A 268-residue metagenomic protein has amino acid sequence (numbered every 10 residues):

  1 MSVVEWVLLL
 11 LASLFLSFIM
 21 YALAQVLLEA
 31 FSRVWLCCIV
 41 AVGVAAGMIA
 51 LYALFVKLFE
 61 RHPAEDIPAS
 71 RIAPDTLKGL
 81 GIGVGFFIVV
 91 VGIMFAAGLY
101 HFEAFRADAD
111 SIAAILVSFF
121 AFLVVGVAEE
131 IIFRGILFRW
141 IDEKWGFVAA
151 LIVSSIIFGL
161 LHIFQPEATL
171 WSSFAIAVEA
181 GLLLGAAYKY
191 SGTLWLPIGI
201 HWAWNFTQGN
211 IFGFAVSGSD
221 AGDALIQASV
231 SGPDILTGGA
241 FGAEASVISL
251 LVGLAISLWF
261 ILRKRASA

Functional and structural regions predicted by a protein language model:
M1-A64, G209-A268: N-terminal, membrane-interfacial amphipathic/helix-forming hydrophobic leader that caps and precedes the first
V7-L11, C38-V42, T76-G81, I115-L116 (+4 more regions): Hydrophobic alpha-helical transmembrane segments
L23-I39, R61-I131, F138-E143: Juxtamembrane helix-loop-helix connectors linking adjacent transmembrane helices in multi-pass membrane enzymes
V42-A50, I112-F119, A175-E179: Membrane-embedded alpha-helical segments of multi-pass membrane proteins, especially the transmembrane helices
Y100-D108, H162-W171: Membrane-interface helix caps and helix-loop-helix hairpins in membrane proteins
F122, G146-I163, A177-G181: Small-polar-interrupted transmembrane alpha-helices in polytopic inner-membrane proteins
A128-V153, A186-T193: Membrane-interface helix/loop boundary segments of multi-pass membrane proteins
S173-D234: Functionally important transmembrane alpha-helices
